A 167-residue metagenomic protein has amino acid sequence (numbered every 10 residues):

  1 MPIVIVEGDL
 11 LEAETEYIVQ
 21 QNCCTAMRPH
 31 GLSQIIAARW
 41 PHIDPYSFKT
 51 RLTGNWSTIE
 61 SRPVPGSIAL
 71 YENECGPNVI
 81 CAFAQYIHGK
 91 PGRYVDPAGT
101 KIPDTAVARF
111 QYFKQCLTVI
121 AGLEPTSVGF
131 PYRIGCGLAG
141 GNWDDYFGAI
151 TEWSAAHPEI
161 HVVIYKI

Functional and structural regions predicted by a protein language model:
M1-I167: Macrodomain-like recognition of ADP-ribose-binding/processing modules
